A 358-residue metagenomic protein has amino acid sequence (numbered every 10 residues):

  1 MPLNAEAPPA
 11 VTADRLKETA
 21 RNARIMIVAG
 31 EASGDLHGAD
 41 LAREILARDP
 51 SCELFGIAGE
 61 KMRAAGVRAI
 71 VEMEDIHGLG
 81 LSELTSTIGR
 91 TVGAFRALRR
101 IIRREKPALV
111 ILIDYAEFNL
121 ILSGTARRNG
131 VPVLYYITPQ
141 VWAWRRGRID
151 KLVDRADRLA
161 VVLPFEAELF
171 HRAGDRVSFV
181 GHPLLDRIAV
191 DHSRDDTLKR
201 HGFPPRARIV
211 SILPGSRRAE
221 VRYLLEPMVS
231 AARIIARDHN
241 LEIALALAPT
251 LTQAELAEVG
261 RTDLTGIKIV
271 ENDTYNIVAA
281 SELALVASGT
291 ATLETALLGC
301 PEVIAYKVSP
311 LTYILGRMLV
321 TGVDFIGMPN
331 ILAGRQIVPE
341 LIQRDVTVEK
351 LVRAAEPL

Functional and structural regions predicted by a protein language model:
M1-L358: Nucleotide-activated sugar donor-binding and catalytic core shared by glycosyltransferases and related lipid-linked
